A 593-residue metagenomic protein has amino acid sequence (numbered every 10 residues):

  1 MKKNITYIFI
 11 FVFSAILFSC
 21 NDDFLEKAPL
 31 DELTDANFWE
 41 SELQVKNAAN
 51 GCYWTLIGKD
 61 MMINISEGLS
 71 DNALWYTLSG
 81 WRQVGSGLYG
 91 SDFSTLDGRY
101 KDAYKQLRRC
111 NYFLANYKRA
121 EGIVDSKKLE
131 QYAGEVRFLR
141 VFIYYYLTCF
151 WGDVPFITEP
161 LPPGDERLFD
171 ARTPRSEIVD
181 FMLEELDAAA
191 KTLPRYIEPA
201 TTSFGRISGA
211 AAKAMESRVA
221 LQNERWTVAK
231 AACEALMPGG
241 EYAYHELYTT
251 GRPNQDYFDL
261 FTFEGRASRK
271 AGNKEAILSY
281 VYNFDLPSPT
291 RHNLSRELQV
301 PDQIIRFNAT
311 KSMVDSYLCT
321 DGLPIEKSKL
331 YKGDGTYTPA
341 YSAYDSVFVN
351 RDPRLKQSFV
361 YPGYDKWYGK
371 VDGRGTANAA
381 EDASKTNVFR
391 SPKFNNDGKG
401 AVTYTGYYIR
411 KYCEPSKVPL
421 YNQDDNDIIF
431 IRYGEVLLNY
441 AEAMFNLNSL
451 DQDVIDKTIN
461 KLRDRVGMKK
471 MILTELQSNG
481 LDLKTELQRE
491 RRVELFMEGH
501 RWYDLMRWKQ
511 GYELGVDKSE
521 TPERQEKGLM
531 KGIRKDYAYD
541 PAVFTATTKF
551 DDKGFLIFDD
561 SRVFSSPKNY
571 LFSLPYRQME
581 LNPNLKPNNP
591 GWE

Functional and structural regions predicted by a protein language model:
M1-L30: Bacterial Sec-dependent N-terminal signal peptides
C20-N21, G90, A103-Q106, F181-L183 (+5 more regions): Long, intrinsically disordered, low-complexity segments
N21-S79, G209-E216, A220-V388, G515-M530 (+2 more regions): An aromatic- and glycine-enriched ligand-binding surface/loop that stacks and positions planar moieties
S41-G58, S79-W151, R167-D180, L186-P199 (+6 more regions): Conserved, well-structured interaction surfaces
A133, R140, G209, E216 (+3 more regions): Structural register within alpha-helical repeat arrays
V179, W226, L450-Q452: TPR-repeat structural position
D345-N460: C-terminal substrate/ligand-recognition segments
